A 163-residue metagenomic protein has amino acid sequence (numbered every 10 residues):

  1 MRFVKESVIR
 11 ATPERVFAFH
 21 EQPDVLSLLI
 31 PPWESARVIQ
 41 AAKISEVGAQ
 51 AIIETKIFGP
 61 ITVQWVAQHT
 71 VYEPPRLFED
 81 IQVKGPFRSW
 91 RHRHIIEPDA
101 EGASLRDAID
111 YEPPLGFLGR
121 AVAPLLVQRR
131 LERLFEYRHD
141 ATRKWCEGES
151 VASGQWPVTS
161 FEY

Functional and structural regions predicted by a protein language model:
M1-A42, E46-V47, Y163: Hydrophobic ligand-binding cavity/cleft-lining segments
R2-V4, T62-A67, S89-H92: Short, surface-exposed coil-to-beta transition loops
E6-R10, R37, E54, Q68 (+2 more regions): Generic structural detector for well-ordered beta-strands
I9-A11, I57-G59, V71, P86 (+1 more regions): Beta-strand elements of well-folded, non-transmembrane domains
T12, P74-P75, D99-G102: Short strand-connecting beta-turns/loops that link adjacent beta-strands
V38-K84, S104, Y137-W145, E149-S150: Glycine-rich portal/gate segments that line the openings of hydrophobic small-molecule binding cavities
E79-R133: Beta-strand/loop substructures that line and gate deep hydrophobic ligand-binding cavities in soluble
S150-Y163: Short, basic, low-complexity termini and linkers enriched in Ser/Thr/Gly/Pro that act as targeting/leader peptides
